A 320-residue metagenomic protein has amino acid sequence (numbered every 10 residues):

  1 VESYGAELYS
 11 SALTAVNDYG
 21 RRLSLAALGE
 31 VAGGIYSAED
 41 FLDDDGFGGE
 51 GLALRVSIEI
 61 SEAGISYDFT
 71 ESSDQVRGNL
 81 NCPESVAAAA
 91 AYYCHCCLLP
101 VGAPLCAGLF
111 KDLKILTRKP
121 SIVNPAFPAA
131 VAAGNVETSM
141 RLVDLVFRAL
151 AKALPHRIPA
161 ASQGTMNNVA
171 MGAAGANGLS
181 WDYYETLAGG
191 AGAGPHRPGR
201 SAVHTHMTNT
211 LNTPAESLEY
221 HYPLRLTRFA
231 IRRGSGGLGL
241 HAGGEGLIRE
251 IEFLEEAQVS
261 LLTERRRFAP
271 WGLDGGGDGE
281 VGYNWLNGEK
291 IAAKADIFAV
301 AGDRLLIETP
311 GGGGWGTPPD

Functional and structural regions predicted by a protein language model:
V1-D320: Glycine/proline-enriched, intrinsically flexible loops and inter-domain linkers
